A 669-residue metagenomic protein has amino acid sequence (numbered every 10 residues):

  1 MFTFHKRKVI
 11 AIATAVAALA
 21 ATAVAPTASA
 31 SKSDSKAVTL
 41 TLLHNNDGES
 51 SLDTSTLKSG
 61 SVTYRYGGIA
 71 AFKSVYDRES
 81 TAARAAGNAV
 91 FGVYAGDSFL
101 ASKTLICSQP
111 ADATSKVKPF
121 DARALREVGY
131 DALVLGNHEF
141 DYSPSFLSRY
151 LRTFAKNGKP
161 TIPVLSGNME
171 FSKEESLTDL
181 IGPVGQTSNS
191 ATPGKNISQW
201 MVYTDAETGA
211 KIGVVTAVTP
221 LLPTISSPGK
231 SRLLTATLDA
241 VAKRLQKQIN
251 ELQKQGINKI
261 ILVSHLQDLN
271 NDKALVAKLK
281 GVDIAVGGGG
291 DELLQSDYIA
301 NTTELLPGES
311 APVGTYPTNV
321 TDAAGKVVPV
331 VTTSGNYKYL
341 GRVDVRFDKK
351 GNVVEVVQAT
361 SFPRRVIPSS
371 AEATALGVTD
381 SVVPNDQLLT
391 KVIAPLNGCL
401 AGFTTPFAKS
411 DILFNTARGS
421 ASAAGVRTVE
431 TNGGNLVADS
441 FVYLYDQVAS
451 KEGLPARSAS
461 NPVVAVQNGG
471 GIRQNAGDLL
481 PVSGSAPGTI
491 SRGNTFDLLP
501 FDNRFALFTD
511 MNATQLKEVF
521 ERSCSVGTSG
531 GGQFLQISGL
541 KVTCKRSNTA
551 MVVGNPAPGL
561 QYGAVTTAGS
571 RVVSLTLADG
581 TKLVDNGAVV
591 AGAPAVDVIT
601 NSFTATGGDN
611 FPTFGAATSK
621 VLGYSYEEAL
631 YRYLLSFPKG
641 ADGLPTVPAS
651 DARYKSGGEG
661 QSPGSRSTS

Functional and structural regions predicted by a protein language model:
M1-S31: Secretory targeting and sorting signals
F2, A18, K32, N168 (+5 more regions): Surface-exposed charge patches in extracellular/virion surface proteins
F2, A30-F362, S440, D510 (+1 more regions): Acidic, metal/ion-coordinating pockets
A13, A18-L19, V134, G484 (+1 more regions): A generic, residue-level signal for flexible/boundary positions that often mark functional hotspots
V16-V24, R123, L222-P223, Q248-E251 (+3 more regions): Short amphipathic alpha-helical segments, especially helix-boundary/capping motifs
A17-A18, L57, C107, R522: Alpha-helical transmembrane segments and their juxtamembrane interfaces
K36-N45, S50-R78, E127, L233 (+4 more regions): Catalytic centers of hydrolytic enzymes
